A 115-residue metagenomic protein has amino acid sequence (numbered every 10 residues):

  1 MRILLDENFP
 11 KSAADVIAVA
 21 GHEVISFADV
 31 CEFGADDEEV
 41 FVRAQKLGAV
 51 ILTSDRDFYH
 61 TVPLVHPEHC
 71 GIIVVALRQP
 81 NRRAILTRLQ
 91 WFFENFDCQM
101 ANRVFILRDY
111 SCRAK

Functional and structural regions predicted by a protein language model:
R2-V50: N-terminal first-folded block
N8, D57, R78: Anionic group-transfer/hydrolysis microenvironments
K11, F58-H60, R113: Glycine-rich nucleotide phosphate-binding loop and flanking beta-alpha elements of Rossmann-like dinucleotide-binding
Q45-V62: Acidic, metal-binding active-site segment of PIN/NYN-like and related structure-specific nucleases
P63-E68: Glycine-rich loop at the start of a catalytic domain that most often binds anionic cofactors/ligands
H69-R113: C-terminal structural segments of small proteins and small subunits
